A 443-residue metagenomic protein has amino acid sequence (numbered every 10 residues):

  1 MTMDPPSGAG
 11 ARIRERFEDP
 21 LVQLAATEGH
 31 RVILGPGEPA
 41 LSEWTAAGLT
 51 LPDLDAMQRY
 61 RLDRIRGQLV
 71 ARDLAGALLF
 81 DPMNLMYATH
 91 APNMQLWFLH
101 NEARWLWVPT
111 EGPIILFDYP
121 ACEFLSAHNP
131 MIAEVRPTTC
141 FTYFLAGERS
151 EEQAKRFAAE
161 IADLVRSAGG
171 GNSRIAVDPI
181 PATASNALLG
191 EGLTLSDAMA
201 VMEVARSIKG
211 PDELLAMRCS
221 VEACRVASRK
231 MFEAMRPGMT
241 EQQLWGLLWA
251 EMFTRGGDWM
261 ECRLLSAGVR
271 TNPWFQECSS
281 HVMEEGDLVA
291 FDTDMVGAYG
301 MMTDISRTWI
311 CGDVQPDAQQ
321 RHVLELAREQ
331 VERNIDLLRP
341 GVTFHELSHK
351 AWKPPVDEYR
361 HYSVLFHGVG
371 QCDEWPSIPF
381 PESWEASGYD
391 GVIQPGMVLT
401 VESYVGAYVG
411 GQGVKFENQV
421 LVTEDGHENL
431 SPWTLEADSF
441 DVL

Functional and structural regions predicted by a protein language model:
M1-L443: Active-site neighborhoods and metal-handling regions in enzymes and metal-associated proteins
